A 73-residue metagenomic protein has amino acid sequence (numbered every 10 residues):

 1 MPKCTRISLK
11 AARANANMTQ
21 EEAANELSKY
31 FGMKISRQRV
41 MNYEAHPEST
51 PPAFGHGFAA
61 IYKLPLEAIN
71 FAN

Functional and structural regions predicted by a protein language model:
M1-M18, N25: A short, Lys/Arg-rich alpha-helix, primarily the initiator
I7, M18, I35, S49-A53: Residue-level signal for the short linker/turn that defines the boundary of a DNA-recognition helix
L9, A23-A24, V40-Y43, I69: Conserved hydrophobic/aromatic packing and binding residues within compact polymer-binding modules
S28-S49: Recognition helix of helix-turn-helix/homeodomain-like DNA-binding domains that insert into the DNA major groove
A45-A60: Short, basic-rich loop-to-helix N-cap that marks the start of a DNA-contacting helix
P52, K63-N73: Short C-terminal boundary/hinge segments that cap the last helix of small helical domains
